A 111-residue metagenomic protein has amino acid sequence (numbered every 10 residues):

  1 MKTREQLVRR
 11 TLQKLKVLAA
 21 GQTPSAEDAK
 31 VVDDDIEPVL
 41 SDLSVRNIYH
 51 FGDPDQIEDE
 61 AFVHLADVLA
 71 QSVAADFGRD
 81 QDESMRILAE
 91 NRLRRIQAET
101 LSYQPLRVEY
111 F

Functional and structural regions predicted by a protein language model:
M1-I57, L88, Q104-Y110: Conserved short "hinge" loops at termini or chain/domain junctions
P38-F51, E58-E83, L93: Divalent metal-cofactor coordination and adjacent catalytic microenvironments
E83-F111: Protruding loop/beta-arch "assembly-hinge" segments enriched in small, turn-prone residues
